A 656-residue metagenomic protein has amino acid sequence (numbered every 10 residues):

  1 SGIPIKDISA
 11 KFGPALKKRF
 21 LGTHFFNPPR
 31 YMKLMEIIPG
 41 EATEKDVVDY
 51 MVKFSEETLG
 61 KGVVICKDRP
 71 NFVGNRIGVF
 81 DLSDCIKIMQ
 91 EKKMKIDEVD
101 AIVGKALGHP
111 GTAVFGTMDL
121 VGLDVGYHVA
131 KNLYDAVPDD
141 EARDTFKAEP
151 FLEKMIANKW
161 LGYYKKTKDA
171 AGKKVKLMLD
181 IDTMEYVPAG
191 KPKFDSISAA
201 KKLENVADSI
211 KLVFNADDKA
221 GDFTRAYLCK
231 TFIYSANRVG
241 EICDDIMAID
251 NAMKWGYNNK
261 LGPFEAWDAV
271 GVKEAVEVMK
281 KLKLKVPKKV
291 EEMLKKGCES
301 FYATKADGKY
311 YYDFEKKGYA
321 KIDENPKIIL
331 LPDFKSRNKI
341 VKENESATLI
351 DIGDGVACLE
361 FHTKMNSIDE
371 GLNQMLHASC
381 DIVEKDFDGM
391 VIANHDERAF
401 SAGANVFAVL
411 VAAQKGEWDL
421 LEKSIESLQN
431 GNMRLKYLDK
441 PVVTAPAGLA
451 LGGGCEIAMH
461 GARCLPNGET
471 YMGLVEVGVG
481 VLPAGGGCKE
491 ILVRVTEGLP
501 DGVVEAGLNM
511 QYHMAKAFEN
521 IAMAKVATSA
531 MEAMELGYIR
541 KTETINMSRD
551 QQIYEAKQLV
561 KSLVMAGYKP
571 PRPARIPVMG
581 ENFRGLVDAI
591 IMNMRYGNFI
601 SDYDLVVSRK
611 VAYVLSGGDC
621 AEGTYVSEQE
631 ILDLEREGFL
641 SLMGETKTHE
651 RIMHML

Functional and structural regions predicted by a protein language model:
S1-M390, N394-E397, F407-Q429, M433-K440 (+5 more regions): N-terminal glycine-rich phosphate-binding loop for ADP-containing cofactors
E456: Short alpha-helical segment that forms part of, or immediately flanks, the ligand-binding pocket in carbohydrate-active
